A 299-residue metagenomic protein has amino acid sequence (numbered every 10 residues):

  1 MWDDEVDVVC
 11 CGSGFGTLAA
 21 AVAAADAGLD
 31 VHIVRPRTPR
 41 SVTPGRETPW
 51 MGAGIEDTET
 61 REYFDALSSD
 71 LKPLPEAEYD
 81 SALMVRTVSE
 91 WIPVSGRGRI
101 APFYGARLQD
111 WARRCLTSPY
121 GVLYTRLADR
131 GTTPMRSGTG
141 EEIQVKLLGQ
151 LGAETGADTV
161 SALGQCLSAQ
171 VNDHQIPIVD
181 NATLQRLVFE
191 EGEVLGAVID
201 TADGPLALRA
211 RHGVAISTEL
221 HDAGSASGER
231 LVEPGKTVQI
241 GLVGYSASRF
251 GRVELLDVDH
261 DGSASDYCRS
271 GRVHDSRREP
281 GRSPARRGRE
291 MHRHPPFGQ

Functional and structural regions predicted by a protein language model:
D3-R35: N-terminal Rossmann-like FAD-binding beta1-loop-alpha1 element of flavoenzymes
A20, T43, S225-S227: Short glycine-/acidic-enriched loop or helix-start segments at secondary-structure transitions that form or flank
D30, P177, D259: Residue-level detector of anion-binding/catalytic polar loops
P36-L163, L167-S168, N172-D173: Conserved N-terminal/central alpha/beta ligand/cofactor-binding core
S41, L187, D222-G224: Flexible loop/turn segments at secondary-structure boundaries
Q144-G213, T218: Helical element adjacent to the flavin cofactor pocket in flavoenzyme catalytic cores
G204, R209, G213-P280: Glycine-rich loop(s) and the adjacent beta-strand/alpha-helix scaffold that form part
H274-Q299: C-terminal segments that line or cap access tunnels to active or ligand-binding sites in enzymes and enzyme-associated
